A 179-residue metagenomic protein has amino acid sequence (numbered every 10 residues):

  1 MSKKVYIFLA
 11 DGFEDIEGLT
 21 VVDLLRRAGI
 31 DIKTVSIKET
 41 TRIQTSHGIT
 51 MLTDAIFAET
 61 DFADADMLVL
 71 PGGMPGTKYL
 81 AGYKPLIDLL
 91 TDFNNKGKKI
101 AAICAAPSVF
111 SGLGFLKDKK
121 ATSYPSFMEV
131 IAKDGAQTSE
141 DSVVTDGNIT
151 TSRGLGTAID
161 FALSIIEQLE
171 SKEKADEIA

Functional and structural regions predicted by a protein language model:
K4-I7, F13, L24-S36, A55-I56 (+1 more regions): Active-site-adjacent pocket-lining segments in enzyme domains
F13-E17, R42: Short N-terminal binding/cap micro-motifs at the start of the first secondary-structure element
V35-D54: N-terminal beta-loop-helix "entrance" segment that forms/cooperates in small-molecule cofactor or anionic ligand
